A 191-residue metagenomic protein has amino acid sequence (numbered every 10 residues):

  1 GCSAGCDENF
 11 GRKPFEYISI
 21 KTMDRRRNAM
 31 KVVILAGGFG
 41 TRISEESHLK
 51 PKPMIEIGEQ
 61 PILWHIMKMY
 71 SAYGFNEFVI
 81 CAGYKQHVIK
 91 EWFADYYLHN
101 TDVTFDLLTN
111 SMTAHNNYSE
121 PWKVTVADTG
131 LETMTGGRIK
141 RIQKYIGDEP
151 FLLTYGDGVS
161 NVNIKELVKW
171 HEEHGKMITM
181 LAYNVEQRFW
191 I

Functional and structural regions predicted by a protein language model:
R12-A29: Short, Lys/Arg-enriched N-terminal segments with co-localized hydrophobic residues within the first ~10-30 amino acids
R25-E91, D95: N-terminal glycine-rich phosphate-binding loop and ensuing alpha1 helix
F93, S160-I191: Conserved core of the sugar-phosphate nucleotidyltransferase
A94-W122: Short mixed-charge
T129-G130, Y155-G158: Short acidic donor-binding/metal-coordinating loop in glycosyltransferase active sites
T133-R141: Glycine-rich, basic loop-to-helix element that forms the pyrophosphate-binding segment of sugar-nucleotide handling
F151-L152: Short aromatic/hydrophobic "clamp" motif used to bind/position activated sugar donors
